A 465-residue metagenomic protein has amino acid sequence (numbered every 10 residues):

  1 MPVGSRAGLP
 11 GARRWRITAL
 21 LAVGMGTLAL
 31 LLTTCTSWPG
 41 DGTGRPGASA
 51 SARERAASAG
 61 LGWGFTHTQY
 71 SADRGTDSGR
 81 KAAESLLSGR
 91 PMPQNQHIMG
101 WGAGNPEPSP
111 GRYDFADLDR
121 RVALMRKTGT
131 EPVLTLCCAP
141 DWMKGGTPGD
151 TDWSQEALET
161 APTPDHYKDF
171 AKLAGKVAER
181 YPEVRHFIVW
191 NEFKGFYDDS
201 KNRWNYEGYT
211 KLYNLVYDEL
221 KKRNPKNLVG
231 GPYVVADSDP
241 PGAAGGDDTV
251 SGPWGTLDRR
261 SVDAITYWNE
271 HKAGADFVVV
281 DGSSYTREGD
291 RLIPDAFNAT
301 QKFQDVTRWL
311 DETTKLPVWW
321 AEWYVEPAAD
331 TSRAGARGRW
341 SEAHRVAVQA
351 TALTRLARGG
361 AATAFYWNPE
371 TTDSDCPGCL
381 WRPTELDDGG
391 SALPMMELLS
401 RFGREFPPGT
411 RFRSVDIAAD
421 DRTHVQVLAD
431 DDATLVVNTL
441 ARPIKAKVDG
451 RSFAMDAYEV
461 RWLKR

Functional and structural regions predicted by a protein language model:
P2-P39: Secretory targeting and sorting signals
G44-K176, P182-K201, V234, Y285: N-terminal substrate-binding region of glycoside hydrolase catalytic domains
G75-E84, A116-R121, K172-A174, T249-N269 (+3 more regions): Alpha-helical scaffolding within the catalytic cores of extracellular/periplasmic polymer-degrading hydrolases
M125, V177, F187, V216 (+4 more regions): Conserved, mostly hydrophobic/aromatic
N205-H344: Noncatalytic carbohydrate-binding groove/subsite architecture in carbohydrate-active enzymes
Q349-T439, R461-W462: Aromatic- and carboxylate-lined catalytic core of secreted/periplasmic carbohydrate-active enzymes
L440-R451: Surface-exposed beta-strand/loop patches in extracellular or lumenal glycoproteins
F453-R465: C-terminal beta-strand-rich structural cap/linker in extracellular carbohydrate-active enzymes
